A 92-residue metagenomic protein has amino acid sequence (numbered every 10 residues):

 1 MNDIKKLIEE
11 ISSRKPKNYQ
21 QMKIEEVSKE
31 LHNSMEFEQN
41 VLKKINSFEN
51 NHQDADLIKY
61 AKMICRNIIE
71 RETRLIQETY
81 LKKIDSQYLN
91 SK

Functional and structural regions predicted by a protein language model:
N2-K6, I11, S86-K92: Short acidic DE-rich linear segments
D3-I4, E25, E38, R66 (+2 more regions): Absolute N-terminal positional cue centered near the fourth residue
L7-Q39: N-terminal acidic leader/helix
H32-Q77: Acidic, low-complexity, intrinsically disordered interaction modules
